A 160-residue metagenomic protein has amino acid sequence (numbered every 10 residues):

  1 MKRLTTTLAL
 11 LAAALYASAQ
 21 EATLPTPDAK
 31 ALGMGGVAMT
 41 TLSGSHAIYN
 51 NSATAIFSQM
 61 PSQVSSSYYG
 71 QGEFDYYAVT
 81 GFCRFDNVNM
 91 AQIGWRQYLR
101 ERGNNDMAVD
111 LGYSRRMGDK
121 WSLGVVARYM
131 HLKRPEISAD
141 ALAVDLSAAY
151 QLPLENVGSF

Functional and structural regions predicted by a protein language model:
M1, A19-Q20: Absolute protein N-terminus
M1-K2, A127: Short, intrinsically disordered low-complexity segments
K2-A9: Sec-dependent signal peptide recognition, specifically the positively charged N-region followed immediately by
L11-S18: Hydrophobic h-region of N-terminal signal peptides that target proteins for export in Gram-negative bacteria
Q20-F160: Subset of outer-membrane beta-barrel
